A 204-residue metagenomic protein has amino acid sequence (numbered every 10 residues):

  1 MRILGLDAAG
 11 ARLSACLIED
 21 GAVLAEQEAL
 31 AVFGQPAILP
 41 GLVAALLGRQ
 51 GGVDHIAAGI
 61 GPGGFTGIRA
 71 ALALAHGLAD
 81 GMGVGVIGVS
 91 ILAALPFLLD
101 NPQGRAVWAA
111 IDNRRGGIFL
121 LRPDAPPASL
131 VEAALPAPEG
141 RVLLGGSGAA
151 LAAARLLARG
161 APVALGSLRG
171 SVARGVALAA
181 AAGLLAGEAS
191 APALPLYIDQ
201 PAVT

Functional and structural regions predicted by a protein language model:
M1-V23, V32-I38, G48, I87-T204: Oxyanion-binding and handling regions
A31-G34, I60-P62: Short active-site-proximal "capping" loops at secondary-structure junctions
A37-P40, L72: Conserved active-site region of classical short-chain dehydrogenase/reductase
P40-H55: N-terminal small/polar loop signature for handling phosphorylated ligands or for N-terminal nucleophile
V43, A75, P96: Generic structural marker for isolated residues within well-ordered, non-membrane alpha-helices of soluble domains
A57-G88: DPxDG-like acidic metal-binding loop motif
